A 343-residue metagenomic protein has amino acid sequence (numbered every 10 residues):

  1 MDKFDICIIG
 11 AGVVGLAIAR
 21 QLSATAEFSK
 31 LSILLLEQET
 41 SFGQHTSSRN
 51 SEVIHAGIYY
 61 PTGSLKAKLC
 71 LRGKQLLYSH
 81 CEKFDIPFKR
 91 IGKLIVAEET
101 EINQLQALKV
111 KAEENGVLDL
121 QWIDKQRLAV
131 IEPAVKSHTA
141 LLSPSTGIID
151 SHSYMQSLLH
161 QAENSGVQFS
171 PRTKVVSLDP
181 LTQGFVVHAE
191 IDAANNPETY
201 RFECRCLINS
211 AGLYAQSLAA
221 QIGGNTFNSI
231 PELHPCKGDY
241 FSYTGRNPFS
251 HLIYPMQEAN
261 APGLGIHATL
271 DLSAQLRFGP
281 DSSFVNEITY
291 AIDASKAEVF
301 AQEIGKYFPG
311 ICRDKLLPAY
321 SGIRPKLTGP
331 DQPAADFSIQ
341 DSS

Functional and structural regions predicted by a protein language model:
D2-V14: Beta1/beta-strand and adjacent pyrophosphate-binding region of the FAD-binding site in flavoprotein oxidoreductases
V14, S41, Y214: Conserved Rossmann-like nucleotide-cofactor binding loop
Q21, I54, I86-F88, R201-F202 (+2 more regions): Active-site substrate-recognition segment that forms the wall of the catalytic cavity or substrate channel
S23-S48: Glycine-rich FAD pyrophosphate-binding loop
E52-R127, S137, I266: Dinucleotide-binding Rossmann-like beta1-alpha1 core, especially the glycine-rich loop that anchors the ADP
P61-R72, V96-Q104, L142-H160, A291-K296: Short beta-strand to alpha-helix junction loop
L141-R205: Helical element adjacent to the flavin cofactor pocket in flavoenzyme catalytic cores
